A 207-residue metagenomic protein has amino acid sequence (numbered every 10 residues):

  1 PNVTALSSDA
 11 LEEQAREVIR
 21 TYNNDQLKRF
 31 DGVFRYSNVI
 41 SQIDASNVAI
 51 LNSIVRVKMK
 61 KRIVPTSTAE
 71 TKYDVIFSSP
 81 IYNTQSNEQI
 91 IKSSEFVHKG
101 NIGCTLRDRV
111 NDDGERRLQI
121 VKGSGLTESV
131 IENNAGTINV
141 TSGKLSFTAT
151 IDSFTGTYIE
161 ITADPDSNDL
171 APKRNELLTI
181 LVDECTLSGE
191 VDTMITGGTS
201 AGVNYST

Functional and structural regions predicted by a protein language model:
P1-K72, T199-Y205: Acidic, low-complexity glycine/serine/threonine-rich segments
P1-N2, I63, S79, A163-S167: Beta-strand elements of well-folded, non-transmembrane domains
D9-L11, P65, E70-K72, E88-I90 (+2 more regions): Surface-exposed beta-strand edges and their flanking turn/coil or helix-capping segments
R20-N23, S79-T84, C185-S188: Glycine-rich loops and low-complexity Gly/Arg-rich segments that provide flexible linkers or classic glycine-based
I54-V57, A69-N101: Acidic, glycine/GT-rich loop-and beta-edge segments that sit at the periphery of enzyme/chaperone cores
K60, I76-S78, S93-S94, K99 (+5 more regions): A structural detector for beta-sheet-dominated domains
E88-I131: Structural flexibility/helix-modulation signal
G114, K122-T207: Surface-exposed interaction regions enriched in Ser/Thr/Asp/Glu that occur as long low-complexity tracts or repetitive
